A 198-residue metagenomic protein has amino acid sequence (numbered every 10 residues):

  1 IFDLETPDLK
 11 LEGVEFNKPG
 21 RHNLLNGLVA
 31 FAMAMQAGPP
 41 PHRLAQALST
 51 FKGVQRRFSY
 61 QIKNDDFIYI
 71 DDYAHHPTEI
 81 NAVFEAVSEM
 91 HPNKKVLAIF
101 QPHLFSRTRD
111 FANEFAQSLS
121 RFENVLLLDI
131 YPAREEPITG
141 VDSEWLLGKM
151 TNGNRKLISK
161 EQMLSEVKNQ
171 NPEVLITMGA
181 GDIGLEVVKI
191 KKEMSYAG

Functional and structural regions predicted by a protein language model:
I1-P7: Short polybasic amphipathic segments
P7-N124: Nucleotide phosphate-binding/pyrophosphate-handling subdomain across enzymes that bind or process nucleotide phosphates
Q55, H91, M150, Q170-N171 (+1 more regions): A structural signal for short coil/turn segments at secondary-structure junctions
H75, P102-L104, Y131-A133, A180-I183: Short glycine-rich anion-binding loops that position phosphate/pyrophosphate groups of nucleotides and phosphorylated
T108-R109, E136-P137, L185-K189: Short glycine-/acidic-enriched loop or helix-start segments at secondary-structure transitions that form or flank
A116-E173: C-terminal helical cap/extension that packs against the catalytic core of soluble nucleotide-cofactor enzymes
E144-M150, K189-G198: A short, gly/pro- and small-residue-rich
Q162-E193: A glycine-rich beta-strand to alpha-helix segment that forms a phosphate/ribose-binding loop at ligand/cofactor sites
